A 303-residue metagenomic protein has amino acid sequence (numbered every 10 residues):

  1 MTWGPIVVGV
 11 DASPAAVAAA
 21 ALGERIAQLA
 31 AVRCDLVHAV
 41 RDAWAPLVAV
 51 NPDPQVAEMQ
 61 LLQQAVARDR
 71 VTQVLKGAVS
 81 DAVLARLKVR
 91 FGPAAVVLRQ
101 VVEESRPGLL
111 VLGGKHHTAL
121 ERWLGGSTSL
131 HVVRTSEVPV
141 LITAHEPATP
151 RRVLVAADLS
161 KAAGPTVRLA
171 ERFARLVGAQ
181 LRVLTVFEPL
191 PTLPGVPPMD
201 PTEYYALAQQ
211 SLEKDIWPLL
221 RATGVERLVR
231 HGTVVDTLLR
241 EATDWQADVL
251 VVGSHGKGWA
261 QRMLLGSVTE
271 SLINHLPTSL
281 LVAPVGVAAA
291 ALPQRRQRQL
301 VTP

Functional and structural regions predicted by a protein language model:
M1-Q55, A148-P197, T202, H275 (+2 more regions): Small/aliphatic-rich secondary-structure junction motif
P54-D69, D200-S211: A short acidic, glycine-rich active-site loop that binds or catalyzes chemistry on phosphate/adenosine moieties
A85-L87, E226-R227: Rossmann-fold cofactor-recognition segment
V89-V97, V229-T237: Charged docking surfaces used in two-component/phosphorelay signaling
V101-P107, T243-A247: Glycine-rich phosphate-binding loop signature in dinucleotide/nucleotide-binding domains
L109-H131, P150, V249-H275, V285 (+1 more regions): Glycine-rich, Arg-bearing micro-motifs that act as flexible, cationic patches
G125-E146: Short, structured interface segments
A290-T302: Intrinsically disordered or compositionally simple regulatory linkers and C-terminal tails in signal-transduction
